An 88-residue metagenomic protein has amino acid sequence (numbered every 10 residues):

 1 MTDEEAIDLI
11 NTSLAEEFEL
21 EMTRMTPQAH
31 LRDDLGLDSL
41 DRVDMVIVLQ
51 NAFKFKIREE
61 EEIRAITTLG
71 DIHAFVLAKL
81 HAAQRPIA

Functional and structural regions predicted by a protein language model:
M1-L37, D41-I47, N51-A88: Phosphopantetheine-dependent thiolation modules in NRPS/PKS and related acyl-activating systems
